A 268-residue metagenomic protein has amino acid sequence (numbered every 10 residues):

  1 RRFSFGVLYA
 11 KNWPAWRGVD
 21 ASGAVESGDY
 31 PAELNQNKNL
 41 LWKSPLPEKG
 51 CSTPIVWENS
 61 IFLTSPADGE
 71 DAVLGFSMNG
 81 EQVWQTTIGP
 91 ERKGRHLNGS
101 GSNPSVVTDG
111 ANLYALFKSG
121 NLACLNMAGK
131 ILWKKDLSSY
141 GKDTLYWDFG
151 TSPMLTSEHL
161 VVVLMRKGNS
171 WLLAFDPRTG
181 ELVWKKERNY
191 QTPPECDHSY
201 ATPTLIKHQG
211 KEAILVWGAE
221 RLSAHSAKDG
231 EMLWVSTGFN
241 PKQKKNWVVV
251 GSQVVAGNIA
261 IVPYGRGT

Functional and structural regions predicted by a protein language model:
F3-T268: Noncatalytic, solvent-exposed loop/strand surfaces of beta-propeller-type extracellular/periplasmic domains
